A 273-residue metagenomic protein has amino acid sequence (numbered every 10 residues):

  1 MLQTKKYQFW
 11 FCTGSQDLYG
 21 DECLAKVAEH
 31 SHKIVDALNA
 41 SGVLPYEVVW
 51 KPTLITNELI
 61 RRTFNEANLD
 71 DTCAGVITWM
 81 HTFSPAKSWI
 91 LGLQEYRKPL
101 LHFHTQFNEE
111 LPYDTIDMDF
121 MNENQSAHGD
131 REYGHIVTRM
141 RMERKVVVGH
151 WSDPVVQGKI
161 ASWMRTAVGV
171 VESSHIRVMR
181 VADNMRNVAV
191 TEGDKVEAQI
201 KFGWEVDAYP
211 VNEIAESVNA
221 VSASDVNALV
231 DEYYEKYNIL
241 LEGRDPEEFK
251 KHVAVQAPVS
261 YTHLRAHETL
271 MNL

Functional and structural regions predicted by a protein language model:
L2-G134, R139-V170, H175, M179 (+1 more regions): Metallocofactor- and cofactor-centric catalytic cores in central/energy metabolism, strongly enriched
T262-T269: Conserved small/polar residues in nucleotide/adenosyl-binding loops
